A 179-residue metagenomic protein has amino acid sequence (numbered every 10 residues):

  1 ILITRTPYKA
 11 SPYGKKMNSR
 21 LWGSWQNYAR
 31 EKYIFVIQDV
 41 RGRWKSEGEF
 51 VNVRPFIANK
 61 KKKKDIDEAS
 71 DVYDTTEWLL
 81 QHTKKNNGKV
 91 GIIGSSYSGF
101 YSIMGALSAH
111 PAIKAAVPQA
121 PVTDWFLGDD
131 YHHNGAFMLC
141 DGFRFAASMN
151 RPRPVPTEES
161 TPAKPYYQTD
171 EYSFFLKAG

Functional and structural regions predicted by a protein language model:
I1, E31-F35, N86-V90, P111-A115: Loop/turn elements at helix/coil->beta-strand transitions in domains of secreted/extracellular proteins
I1-Q81, Y131, F137: Cap/lid segment of the alpha/beta-hydrolase catalytic domain
L21-W22, R30, P55, K62-D65 (+2 more regions): Accessory cap/linker subdomain of secreted extracellular hydrolases
S46, S96-Y97, A120: Catalytic nucleophile serine of serine hydrolases, specifically the conserved "nucleophile elbow" pentapeptide
T83-Y97: Alpha/beta-hydrolase fold nucleophile elbow
Y97-H110: Short glycine-enriched nucleophile-adjacent loop and the immediately C-terminal alpha-helix near the catalytic center
